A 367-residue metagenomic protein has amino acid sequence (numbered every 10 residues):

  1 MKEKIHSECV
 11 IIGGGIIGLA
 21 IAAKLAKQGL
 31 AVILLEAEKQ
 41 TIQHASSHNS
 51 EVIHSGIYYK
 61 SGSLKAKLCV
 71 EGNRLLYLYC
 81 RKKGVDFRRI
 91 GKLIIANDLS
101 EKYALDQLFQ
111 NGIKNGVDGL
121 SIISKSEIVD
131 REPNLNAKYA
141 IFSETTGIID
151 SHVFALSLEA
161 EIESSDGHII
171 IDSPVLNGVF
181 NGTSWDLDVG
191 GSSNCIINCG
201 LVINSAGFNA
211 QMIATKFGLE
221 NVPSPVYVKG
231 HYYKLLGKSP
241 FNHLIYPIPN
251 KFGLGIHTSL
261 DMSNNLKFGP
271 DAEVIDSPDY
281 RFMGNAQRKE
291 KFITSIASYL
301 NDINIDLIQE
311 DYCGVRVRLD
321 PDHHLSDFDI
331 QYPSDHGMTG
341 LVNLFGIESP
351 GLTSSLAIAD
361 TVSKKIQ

Functional and structural regions predicted by a protein language model:
E3-H6, K24, Q28, K39 (+1 more regions): C-terminal lid/capping helical subdomain adjacent to the catalytic/cofactor pocket in oxidative enzymes
S7-L34: N-terminal Rossmann-like FAD-binding beta1-loop-alpha1 element of flavoenzymes
A23-K24, I53, V85-R88, I196 (+2 more regions): Active-site substrate-recognition segment that forms the wall of the catalytic cavity or substrate channel
K27-H48: Glycine-rich FAD pyrophosphate-binding loop
E51-E127, G255-I256: Dinucleotide-binding Rossmann-like beta1-alpha1 core, especially the glycine-rich loop that anchors the ADP
Y58, T146-I148, N250-G253, V342-S355: Glycine-rich phosphate/pyrophosphate-binding beta-alpha loops
K60-E71, I95-A104, F142-A160, M283-R288 (+1 more regions): Short beta-strand to alpha-helix junction loop
I141-G200, L356, K365: Helical element adjacent to the flavin cofactor pocket in flavoenzyme catalytic cores
